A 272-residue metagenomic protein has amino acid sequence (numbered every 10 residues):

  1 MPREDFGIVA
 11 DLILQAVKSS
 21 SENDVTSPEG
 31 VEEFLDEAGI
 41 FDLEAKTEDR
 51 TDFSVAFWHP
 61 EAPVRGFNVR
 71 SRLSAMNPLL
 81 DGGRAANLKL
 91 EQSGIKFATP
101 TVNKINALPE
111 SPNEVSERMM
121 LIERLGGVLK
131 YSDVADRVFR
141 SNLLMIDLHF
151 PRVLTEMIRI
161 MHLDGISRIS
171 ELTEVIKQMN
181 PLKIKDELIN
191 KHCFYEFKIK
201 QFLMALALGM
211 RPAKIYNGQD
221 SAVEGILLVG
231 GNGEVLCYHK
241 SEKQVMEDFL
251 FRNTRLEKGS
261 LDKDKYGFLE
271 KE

Functional and structural regions predicted by a protein language model:
M1-E48, A56-E272: Short, positively charged
D52: An acidic, gly/pro-interrupted, aromatic-rich
